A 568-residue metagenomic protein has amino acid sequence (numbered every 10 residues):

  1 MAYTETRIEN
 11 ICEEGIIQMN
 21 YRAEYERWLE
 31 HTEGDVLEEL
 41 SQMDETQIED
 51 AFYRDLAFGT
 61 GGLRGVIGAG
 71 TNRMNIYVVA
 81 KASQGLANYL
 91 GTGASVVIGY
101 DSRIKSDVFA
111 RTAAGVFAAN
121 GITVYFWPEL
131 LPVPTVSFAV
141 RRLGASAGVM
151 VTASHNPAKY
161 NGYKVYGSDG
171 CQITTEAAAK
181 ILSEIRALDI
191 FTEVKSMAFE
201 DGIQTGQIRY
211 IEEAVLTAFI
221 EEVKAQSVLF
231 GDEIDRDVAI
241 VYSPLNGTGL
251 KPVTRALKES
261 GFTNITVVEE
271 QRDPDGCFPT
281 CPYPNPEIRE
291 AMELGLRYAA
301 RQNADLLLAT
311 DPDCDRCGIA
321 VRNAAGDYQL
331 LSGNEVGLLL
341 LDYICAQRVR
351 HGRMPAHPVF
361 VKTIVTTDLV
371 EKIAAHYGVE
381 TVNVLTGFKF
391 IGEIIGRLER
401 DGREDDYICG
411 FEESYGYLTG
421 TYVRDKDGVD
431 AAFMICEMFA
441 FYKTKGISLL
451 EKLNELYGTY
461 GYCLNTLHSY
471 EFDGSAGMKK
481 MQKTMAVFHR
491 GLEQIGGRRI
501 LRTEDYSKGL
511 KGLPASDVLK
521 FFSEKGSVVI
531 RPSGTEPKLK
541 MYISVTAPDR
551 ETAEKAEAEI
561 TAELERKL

Functional and structural regions predicted by a protein language model:
N20-A113, N120, I203, I208-D237 (+1 more regions): An N-terminal, well-structured beta->alpha segment
W28, Q47-F52, L56, N161-A291 (+1 more regions): Gly/Ser/Thr-enriched, mixed-charge loops and adjacent short helices that form phosphate/oxyanion-binding elements
F52-N72, A153-S154, P244-A256, P312 (+3 more regions): Conserved phosphate/anionic-ligand binding catalytic regions in large, soluble enzymes, centered on
S95-D101, A239-Y242, L418, S544: Short glycine-rich or small-residue beta-strand-to-loop segments that form or flank ligand, phosphate, metal/Fe-S
V97-Y160, G261-G318: N-terminal small/polar loop signature for handling phosphorylated ligands or for N-terminal nucleophile
V108-F117, Y160-G167, D315-N334, V370: Short Gly/Thr/Asp-enriched flexible loops that form oxyanion-binding sites at enzyme active sites
P128, S137-D189, N285-A309, L341-I344 (+2 more regions): Phosphate/diphosphate-binding loops
A300, A304-L306, D327, Q347-R531 (+3 more regions): Phosphate-binding and adjacent anionic-ligand microenvironments
